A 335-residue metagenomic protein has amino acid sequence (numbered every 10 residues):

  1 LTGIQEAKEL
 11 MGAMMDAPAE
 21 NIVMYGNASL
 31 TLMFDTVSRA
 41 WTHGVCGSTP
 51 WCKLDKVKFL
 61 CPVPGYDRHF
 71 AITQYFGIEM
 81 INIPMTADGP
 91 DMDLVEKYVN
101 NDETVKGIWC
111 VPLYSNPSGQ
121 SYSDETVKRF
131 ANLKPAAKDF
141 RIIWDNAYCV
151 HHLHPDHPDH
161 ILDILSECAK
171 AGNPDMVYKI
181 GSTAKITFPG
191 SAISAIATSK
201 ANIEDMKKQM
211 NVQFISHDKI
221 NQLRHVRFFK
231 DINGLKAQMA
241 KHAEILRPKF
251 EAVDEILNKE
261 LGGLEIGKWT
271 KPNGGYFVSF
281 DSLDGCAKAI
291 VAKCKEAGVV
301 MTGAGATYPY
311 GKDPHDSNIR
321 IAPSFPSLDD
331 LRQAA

Functional and structural regions predicted by a protein language model:
L1-K138, C149-G172, A287: Conserved core of the PLP fold type I
T2-Q5, E9, A13, P18 (+4 more regions): PLP-dependent enzyme catalytic core of the Aspartate aminotransferase-like
Y25, S166-R247: Conserved core segment of the aminotransferase class I/II
G107, R141, Y178: Hydrophobic "anchor" residues on beta-strands that sit immediately upstream of conserved functional sites
N146: Walker B catalytic acidic pair
N202-I203, K207-K208, Q213, F277-R320: Conserved C-terminal alpha-helix-loop-beta "cap" of PLP-dependent enzymes that closes/shapes the active-site mouth
A240-D254, I266-D281: Conserved glycine-rich beta-strand-loop-beta hairpin in the small C-terminal domain of fold type I
